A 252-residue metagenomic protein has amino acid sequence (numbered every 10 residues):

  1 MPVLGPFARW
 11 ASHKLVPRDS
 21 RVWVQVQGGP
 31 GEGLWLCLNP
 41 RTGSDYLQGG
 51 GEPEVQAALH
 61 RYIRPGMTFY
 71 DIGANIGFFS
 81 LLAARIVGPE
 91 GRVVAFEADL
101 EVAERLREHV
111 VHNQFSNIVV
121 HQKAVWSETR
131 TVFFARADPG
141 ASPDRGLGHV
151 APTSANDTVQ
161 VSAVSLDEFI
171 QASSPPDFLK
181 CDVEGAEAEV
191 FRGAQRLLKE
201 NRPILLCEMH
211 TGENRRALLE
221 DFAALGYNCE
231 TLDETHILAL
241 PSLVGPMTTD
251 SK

Functional and structural regions predicted by a protein language model:
M1-D99, E104-H109, N113, A155 (+2 more regions): S-adenosyl-L-methionine
W23, S165-K252: Conserved acidic-Pro-Pro-aromatic motif
E32-A57, S116, H121-S173, D250-K252: Glycine-rich adenosyl-binding loop in Rossmann-like folds that engage adenosine-containing cofactors
A74-I76, L100, S127, V183-G185 (+1 more regions): Short, glycine/acidic-enriched loop or turn micro-motifs at the edges of active sites
F78, E104, R130, A188-R192: Short N-terminal helix/helix-N-cap motif within the alpha/beta-hydrolase-1
A83, L106, F134, V190-A194 (+1 more regions): Hydrophobic packing residues within well-ordered alpha-helices of enzyme cores
G88-P89, V111-S116, L198-N201, Y227: Short helix-capping segments at alpha-helix termini
